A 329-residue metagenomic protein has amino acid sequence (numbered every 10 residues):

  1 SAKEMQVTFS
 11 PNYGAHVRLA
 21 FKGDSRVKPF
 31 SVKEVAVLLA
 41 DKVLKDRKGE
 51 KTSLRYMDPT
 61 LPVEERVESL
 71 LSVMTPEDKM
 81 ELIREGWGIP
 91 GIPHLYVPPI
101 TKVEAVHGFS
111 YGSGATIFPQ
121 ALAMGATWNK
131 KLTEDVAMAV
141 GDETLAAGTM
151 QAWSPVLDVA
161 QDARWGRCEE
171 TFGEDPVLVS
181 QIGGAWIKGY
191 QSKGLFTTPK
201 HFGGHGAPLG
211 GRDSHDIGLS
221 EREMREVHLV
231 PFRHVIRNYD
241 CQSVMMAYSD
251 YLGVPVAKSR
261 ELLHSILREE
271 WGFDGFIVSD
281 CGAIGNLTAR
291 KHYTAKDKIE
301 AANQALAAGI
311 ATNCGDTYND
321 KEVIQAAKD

Functional and structural regions predicted by a protein language model:
S1-G49: Aromatic, loop-rich ligand-recognition surfaces of beta-strand-rich domains
G49-D329: Glycoside hydrolase catalytic-domain context in secreted enzymes
